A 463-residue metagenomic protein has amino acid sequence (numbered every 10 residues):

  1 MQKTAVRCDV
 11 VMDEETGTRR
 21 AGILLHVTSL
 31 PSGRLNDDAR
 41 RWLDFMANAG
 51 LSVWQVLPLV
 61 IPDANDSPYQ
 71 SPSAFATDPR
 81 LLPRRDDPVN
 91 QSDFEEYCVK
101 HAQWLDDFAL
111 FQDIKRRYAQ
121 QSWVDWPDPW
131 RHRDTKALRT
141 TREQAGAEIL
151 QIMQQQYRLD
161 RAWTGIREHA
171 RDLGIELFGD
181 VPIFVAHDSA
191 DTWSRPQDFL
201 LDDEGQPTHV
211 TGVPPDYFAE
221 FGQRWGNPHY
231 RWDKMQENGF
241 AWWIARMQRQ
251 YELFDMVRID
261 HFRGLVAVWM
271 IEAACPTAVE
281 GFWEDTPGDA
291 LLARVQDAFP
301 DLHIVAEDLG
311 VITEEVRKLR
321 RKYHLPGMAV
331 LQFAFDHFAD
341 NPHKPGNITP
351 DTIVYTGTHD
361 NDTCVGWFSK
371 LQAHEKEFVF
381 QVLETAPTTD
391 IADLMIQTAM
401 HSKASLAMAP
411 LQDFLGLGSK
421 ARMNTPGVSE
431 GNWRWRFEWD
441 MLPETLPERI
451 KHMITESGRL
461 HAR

Functional and structural regions predicted by a protein language model:
K3-P196: Acidic/aromatic-lined carbohydrate-recognition and catalytic surfaces of CAZymes acting on diverse glycans
R20-L24, V53, G174-F178, M256-R258 (+4 more regions): Structural preference for beta-strand elements that scaffold enzyme active sites
H26-N36, L82-P83, E143-R158, G222-A241 (+3 more regions): The substrate-binding groove and active-site-proximal loops of carbohydrate-active enzymes, especially glycoside
Q55-N65, V181-H187, D260-L265, D308-V311 (+1 more regions): Short, solvent-exposed turn/loop segments enriched in Gly/Ser/Thr/Pro and often Arg
S67-P88, T192-Y217, G281-L291, L325-F335: Acidic, His- and aromatic-enriched active-site or binding-groove loops in soluble protein domains that engage sugars
L159-H169, N238-L325: Active-site neighborhood of glycoside hydrolase catalytic domains
E176-A241, R246-R249, V268-C275, E280-W283: Substrate-binding/active-site clefts of carbohydrate-active enzymes
L302, D308-S419: Conserved alpha/beta catalytic core and glycan-binding cleft of carbohydrate-active enzymes
